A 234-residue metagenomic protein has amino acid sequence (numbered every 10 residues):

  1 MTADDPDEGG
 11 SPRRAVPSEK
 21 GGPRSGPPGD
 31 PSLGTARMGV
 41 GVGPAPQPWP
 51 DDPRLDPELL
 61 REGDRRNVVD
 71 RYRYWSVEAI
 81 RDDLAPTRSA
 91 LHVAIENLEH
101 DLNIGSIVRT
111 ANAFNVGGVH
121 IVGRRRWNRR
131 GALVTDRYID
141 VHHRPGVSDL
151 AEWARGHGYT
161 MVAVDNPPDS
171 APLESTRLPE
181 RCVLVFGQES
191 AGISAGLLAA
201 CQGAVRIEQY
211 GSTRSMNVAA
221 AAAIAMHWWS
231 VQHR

Functional and structural regions predicted by a protein language model:
M1-R234: Post-transcriptional modification and biogenesis factors for structured RNAs of the translation apparatus
